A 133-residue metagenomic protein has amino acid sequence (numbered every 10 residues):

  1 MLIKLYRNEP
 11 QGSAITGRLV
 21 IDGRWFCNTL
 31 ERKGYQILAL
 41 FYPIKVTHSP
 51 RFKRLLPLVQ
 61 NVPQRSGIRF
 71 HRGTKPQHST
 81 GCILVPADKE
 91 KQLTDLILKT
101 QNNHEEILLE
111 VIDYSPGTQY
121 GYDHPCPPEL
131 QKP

Functional and structural regions predicted by a protein language model:
M1-P133: Cell wall/extracellular polymer interaction/catalysis modules
